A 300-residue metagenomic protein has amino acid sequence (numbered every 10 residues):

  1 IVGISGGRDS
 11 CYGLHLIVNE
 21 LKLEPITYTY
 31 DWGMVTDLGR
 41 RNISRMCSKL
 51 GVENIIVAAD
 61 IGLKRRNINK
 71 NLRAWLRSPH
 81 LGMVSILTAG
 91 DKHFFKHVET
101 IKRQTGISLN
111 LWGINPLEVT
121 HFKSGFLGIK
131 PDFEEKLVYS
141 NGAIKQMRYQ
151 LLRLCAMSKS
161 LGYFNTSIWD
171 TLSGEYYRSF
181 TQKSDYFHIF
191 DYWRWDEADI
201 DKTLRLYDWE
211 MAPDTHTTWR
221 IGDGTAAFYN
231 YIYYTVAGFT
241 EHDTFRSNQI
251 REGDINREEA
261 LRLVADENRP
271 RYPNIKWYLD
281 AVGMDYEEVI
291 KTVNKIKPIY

Functional and structural regions predicted by a protein language model:
I1, L16-Y300: Nucleotide-activated chemistry modules centered on ATP-dependent adenylation/adenylyltransferase
V2-D9: Short, glycine-rich nucleotide/cofactor-binding loops
Y12-G13: Hydrophobic positions on the alpha1 helix immediately C-terminal to the Walker A/P-loop
